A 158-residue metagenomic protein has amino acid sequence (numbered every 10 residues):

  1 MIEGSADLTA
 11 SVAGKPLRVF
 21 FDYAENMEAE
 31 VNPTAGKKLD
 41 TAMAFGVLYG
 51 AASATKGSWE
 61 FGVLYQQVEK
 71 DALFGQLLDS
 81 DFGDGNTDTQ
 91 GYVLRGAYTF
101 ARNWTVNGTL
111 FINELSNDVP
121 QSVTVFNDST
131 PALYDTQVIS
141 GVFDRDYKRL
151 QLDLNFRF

Functional and structural regions predicted by a protein language model:
M1-F158: Outer-membrane beta-barrel pore domains
